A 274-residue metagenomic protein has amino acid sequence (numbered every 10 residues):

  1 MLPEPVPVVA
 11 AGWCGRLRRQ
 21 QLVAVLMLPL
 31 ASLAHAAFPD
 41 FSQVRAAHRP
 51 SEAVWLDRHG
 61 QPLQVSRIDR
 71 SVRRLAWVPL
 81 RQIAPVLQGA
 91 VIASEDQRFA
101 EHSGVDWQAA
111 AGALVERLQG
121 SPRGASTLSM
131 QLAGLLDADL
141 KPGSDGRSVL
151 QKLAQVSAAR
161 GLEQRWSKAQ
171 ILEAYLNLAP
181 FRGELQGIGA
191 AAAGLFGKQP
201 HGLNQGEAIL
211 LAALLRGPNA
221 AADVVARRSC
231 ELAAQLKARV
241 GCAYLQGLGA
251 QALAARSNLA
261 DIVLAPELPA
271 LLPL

Functional and structural regions predicted by a protein language model:
L2-P5, G12-R58, L63, R98 (+3 more regions): N-terminal type II signal-anchor transmembrane helix that functions as the membrane-insertion/stop-transfer segment
A11-G12, S148: Coil-to-alpha-helix initiation sites in intrinsically disordered, low-complexity, charged segments
F38-F41, S71-L80, S94, V156-S157: N-terminal post-signal-peptidase region of extra-cytosolic proteins
Q43-R45, R123, Q151: Short Gly/Pro-enriched turn/cap motifs at secondary-structure boundaries
A47, P79-Q131, Q186-A191, F196 (+2 more regions): Flexible, acidic/glycine-enriched loop-and-adjacent beta/alpha segments that face the extracytoplasmic/periplasmic side
R49, R58-Q61, I68, I83-V86 (+7 more regions): Solvent-exposed coil/turn segments that connect beta secondary-structure elements in extracytoplasmic/periplasmic
Q61-R74, Q108-V115, Q151-K152: N-terminal periplasmic "start-of-domain" segments of outer-membrane beta-barrel proteins
A125-L274: Non-catalytic, structured segments within soluble enzyme domains
